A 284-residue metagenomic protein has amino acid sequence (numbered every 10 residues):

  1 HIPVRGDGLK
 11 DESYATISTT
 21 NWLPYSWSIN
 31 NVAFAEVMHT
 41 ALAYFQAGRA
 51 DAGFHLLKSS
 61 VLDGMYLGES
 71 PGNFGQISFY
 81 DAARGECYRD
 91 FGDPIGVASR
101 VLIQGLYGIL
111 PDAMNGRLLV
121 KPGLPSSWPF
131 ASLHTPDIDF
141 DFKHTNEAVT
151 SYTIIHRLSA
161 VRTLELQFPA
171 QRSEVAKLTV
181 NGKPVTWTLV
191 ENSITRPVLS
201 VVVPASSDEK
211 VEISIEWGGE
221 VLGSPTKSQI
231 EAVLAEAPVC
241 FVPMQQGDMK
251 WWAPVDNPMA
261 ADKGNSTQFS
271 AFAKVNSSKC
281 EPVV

Functional and structural regions predicted by a protein language model:
H1-V32, M65-Y66, Q76-F79, S132-H134: Extended glycan-interaction surfaces of carbohydrate-active proteins
L9-K10, H39-Q245: Non-catalytic C-terminal accessory modules of carbohydrate-active enzymes
T16-L56: Long, repeat-rich segments with strong aromatic
K58, M249-A253: Hydrophobic, aliphatic-enriched repeat segments that assemble into extended interaction scaffolds in large eukaryotic
T179-P184, W252-D256, N276: Short strand-turn-strand beta-turns centered on an Asx-Gly dipeptide
N192-R196, P258-T267: Solvent-exposed segments in extracellular or luminal domains encompassing
V211-W217, A261-S278, P282-V284: Short, aromatic- and glycine-rich surface loops/edge beta-strands on solvent-exposed regions
F241-K250, K263-G264, S277: C-terminal appended segment following the main domain
